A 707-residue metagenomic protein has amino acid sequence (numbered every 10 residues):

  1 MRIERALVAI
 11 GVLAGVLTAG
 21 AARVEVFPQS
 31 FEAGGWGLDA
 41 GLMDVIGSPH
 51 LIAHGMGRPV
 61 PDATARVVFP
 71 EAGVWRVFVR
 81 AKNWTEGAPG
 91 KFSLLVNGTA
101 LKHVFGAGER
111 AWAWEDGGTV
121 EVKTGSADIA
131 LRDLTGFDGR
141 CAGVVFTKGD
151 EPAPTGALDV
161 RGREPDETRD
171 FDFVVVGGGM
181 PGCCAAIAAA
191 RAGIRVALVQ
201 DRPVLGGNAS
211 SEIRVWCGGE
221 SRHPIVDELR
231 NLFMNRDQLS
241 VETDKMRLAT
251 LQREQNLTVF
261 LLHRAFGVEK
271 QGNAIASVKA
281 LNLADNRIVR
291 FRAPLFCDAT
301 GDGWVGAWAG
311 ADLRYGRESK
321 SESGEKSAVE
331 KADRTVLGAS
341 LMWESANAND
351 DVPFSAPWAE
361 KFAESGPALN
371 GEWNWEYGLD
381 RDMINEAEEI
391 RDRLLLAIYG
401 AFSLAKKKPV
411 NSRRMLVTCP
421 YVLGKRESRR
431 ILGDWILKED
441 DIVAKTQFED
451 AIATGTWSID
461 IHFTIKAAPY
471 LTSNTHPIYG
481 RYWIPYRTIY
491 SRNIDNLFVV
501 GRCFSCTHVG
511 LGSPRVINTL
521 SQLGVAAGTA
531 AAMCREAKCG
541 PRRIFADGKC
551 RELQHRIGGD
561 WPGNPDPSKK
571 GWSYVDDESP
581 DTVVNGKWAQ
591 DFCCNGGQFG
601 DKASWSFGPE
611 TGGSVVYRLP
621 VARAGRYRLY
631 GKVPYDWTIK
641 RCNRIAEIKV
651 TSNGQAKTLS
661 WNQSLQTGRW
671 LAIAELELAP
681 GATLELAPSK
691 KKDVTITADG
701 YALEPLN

Functional and structural regions predicted by a protein language model:
M1-V8: Bacterial N-terminal signal peptides that target proteins for export
V8-V16: Bacterial N-terminal signal peptides
A22-P165, K569-N707: Extracytoplasmic
R163-E167, N208, L261-L262, G267 (+3 more regions): Flavin (FAD/FMN)-binding glycine-rich loop and adjacent Rossmann-like elements that form
E167-G179: Beta1/beta-strand and adjacent pyrophosphate-binding region of the FAD-binding site in flavoprotein oxidoreductases
G182: N-terminal Rossmann-fold NAD(P) dinucleotide-binding loop
A188, I194-R195, Q200-N273, R314 (+1 more regions): Conserved N-terminal/central alpha/beta ligand/cofactor-binding core
